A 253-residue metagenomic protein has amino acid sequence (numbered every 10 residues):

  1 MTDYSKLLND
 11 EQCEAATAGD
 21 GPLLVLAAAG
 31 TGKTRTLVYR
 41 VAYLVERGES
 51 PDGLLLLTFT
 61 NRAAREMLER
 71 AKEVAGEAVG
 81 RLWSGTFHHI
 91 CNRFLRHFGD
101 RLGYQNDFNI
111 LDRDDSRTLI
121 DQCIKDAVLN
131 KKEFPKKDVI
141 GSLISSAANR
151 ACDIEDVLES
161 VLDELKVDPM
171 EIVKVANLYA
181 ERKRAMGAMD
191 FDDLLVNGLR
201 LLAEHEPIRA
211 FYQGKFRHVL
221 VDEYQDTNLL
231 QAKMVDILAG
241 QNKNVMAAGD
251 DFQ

Functional and structural regions predicted by a protein language model:
T2-D3, D20-G21, A28, A42-H218 (+2 more regions): A basic/glycine-biased coupling hinge at the interface between accessory DNA-binding modules
S5-D20, L230: N-terminal pre-P-loop "Q-motif" helix
E11-E14, T36, R40, N197 (+1 more regions): Well-ordered alpha-helical segments embedded in enzymatic catalytic cores
A15, A27, A63-A64, G249: Small-residue (primarily alanine) positions within well-ordered alpha-helices, especially packing/interaction faces
V25, A29-L37: Helicase P-loop NTPase motor core
T31, Q225-Q253: Conserved helicase motor core of SF1/SF2 NTP-dependent helicases
T34-A42, M67-L68, Q231-A232: Motif I (Walker A/P-loop) of helicase-class P-loop NTPases
D222: Charged catalytic and DNA/RNA-contacting regions of genome-maintenance and nucleic-acid-processing enzymes
